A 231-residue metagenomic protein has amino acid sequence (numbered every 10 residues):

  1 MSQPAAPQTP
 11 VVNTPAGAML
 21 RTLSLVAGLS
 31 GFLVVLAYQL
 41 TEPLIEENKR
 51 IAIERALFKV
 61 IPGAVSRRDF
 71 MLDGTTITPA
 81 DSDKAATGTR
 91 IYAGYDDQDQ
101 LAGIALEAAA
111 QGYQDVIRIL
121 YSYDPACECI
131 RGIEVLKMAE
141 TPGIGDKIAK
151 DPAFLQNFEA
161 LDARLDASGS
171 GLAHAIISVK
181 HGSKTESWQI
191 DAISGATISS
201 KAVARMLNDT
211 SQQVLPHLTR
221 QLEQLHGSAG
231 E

Functional and structural regions predicted by a protein language model:
S2-E231: Flexible, solvent-exposed loop/hinge segments and secondary-structure transition points
